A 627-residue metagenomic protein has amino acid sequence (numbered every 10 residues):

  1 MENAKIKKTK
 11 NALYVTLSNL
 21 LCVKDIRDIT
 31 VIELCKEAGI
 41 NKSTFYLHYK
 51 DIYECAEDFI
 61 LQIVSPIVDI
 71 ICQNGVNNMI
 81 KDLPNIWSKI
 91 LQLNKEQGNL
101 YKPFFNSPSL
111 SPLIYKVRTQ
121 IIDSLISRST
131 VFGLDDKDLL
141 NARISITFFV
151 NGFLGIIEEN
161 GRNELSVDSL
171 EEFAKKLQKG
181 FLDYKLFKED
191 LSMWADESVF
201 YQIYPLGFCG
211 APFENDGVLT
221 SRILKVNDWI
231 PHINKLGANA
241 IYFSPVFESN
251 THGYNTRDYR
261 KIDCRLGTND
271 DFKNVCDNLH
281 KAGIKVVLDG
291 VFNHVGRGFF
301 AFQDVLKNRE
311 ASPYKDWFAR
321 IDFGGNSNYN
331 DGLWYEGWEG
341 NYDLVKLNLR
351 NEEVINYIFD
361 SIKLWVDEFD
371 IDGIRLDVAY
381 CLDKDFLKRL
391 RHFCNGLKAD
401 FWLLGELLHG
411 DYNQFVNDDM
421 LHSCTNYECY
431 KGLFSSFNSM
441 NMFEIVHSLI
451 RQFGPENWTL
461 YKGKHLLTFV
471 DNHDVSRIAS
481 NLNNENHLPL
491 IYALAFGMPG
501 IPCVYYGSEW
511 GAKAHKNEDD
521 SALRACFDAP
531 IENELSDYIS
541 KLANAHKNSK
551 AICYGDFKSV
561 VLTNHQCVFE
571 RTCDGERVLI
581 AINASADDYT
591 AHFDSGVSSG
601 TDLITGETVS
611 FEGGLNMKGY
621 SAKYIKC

Functional and structural regions predicted by a protein language model:
M1-L20, K24: Basic, helix-initiating cap at the start of DNA-binding domains
N11-N19, E37, E54-N74, N85 (+2 more regions): Alpha-helical structural segments
L20-E54: Helix-turn-helix
P108-G133, R143-L154: Amphipathic alpha-helical packing segments from all-alpha helical-bundle domains
L191-E197, V218, S448-G596, M617: Loop/helix patches that line or flank the sugar-binding groove of alpha-linked glycan CAZymes
L191-S198, Y204-N239, V246-K363, D367-E368 (+2 more regions): Substrate-binding/active-site clefts of carbohydrate-active enzymes
L306, D377-L460, L494, K513-K541 (+1 more regions): Active-site-proximal helices and loops of the catalytic beta/alpha 8
F611-C627: C-terminal beta-strand-rich structural cap/linker in extracellular carbohydrate-active enzymes
